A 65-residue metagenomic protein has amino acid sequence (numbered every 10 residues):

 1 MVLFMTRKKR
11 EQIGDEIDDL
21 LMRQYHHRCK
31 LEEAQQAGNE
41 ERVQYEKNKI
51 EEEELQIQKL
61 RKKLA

Functional and structural regions predicted by a protein language model:
M1-M5, K62-A65: Short intrinsically disordered terminal tails
V2-M22, R42: Short, charge/polar-rich alpha-helical segments
D18, M22-A65: Short, charge-rich amphipathic interface segments used for partner binding and complex assembly
